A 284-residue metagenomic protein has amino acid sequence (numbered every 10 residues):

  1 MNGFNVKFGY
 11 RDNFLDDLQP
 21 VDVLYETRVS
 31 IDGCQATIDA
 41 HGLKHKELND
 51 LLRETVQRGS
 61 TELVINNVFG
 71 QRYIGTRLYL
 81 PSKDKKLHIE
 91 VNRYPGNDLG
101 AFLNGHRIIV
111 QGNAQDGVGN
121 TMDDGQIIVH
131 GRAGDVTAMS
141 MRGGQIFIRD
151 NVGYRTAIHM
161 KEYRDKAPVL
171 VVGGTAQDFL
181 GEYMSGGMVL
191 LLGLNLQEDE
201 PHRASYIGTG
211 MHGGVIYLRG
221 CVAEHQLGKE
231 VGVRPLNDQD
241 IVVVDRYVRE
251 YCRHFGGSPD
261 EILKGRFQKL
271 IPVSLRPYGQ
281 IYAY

Functional and structural regions predicted by a protein language model:
M1-Y284: Long, distal/terminal scaffolding or interaction modules with repetitive or compositionally biased sequence
